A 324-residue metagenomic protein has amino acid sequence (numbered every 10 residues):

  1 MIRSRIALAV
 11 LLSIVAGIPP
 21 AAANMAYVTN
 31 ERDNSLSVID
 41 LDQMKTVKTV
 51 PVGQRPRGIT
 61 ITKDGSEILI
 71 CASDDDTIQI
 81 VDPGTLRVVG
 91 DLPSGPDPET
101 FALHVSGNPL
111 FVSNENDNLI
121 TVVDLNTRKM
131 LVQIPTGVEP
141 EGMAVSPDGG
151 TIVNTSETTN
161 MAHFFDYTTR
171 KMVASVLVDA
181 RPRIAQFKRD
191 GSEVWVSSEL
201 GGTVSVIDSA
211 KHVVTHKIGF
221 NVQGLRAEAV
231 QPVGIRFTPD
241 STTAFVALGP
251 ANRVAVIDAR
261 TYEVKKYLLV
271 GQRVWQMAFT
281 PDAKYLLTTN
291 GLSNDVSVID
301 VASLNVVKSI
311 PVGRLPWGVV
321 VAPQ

Functional and structural regions predicted by a protein language model:
M1-R3: N-terminal secretory signal peptides that target proteins for export/translocation
R5, L11-Q324: Predominantly soluble domains enriched in secretory-pathway, periplasmic, or organellar proteins
